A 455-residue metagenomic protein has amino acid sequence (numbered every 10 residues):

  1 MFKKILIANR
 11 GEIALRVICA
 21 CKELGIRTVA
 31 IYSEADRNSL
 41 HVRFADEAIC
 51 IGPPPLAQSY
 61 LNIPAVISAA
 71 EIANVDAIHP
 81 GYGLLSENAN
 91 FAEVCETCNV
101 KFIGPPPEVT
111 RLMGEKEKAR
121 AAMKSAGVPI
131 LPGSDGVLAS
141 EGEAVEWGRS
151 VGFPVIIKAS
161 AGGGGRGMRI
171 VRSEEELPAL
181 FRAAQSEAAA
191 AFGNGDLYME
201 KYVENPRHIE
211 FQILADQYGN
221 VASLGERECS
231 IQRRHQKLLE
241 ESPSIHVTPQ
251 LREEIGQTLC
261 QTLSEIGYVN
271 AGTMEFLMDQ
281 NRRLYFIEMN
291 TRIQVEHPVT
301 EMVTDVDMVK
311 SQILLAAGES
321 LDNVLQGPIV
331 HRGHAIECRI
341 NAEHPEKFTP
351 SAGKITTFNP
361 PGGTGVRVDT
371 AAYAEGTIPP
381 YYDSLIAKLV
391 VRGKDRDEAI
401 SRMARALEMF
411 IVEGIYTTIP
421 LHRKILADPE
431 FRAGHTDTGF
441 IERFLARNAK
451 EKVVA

Functional and structural regions predicted by a protein language model:
M1-S125, L138-E146, E398: ATP-binding N-terminal substructure of ATP-dependent carboxylate-amine bond-forming enzymes
I7-I26, A48-C50, E71-A73, A89 (+6 more regions): ATP-dependent carboxylate activation and anion-phosphoryl transfer catalytic cores that bind Mg-ATP to form
A57-Q58, T110, G167, H297-V299: A generic structural signal for short coil/turn motifs at secondary-structure boundaries
G133-S134: Conserved beta3 strand of the protein kinase N-lobe
W147-I156: Acidic/histidine-enriched active-site and ligand-binding environments that engage anionic O-linkages
